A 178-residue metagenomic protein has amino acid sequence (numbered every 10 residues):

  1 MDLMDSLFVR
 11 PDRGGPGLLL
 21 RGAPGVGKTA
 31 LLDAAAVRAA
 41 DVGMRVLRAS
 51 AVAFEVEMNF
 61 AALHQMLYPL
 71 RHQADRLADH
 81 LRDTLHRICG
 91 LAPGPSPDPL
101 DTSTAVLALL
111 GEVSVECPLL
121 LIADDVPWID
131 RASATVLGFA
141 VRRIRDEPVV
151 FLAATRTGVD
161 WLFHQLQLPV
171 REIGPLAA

Functional and structural regions predicted by a protein language model:
M1-A178: Key residue(s) within conserved catalytic/signature motifs
